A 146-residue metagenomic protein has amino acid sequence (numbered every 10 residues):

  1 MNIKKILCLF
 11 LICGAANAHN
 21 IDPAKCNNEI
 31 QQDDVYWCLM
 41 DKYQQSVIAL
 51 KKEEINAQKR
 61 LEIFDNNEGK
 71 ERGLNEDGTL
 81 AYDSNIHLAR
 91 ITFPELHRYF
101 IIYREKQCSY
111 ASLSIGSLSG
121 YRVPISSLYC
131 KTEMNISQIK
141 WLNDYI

Functional and structural regions predicted by a protein language model:
N2-I3, I102: Generic N-terminal leader/processing signal
I3-A16: Sec-dependent N-terminal signal peptides
H19-I146: N-terminal alpha-helical modules
